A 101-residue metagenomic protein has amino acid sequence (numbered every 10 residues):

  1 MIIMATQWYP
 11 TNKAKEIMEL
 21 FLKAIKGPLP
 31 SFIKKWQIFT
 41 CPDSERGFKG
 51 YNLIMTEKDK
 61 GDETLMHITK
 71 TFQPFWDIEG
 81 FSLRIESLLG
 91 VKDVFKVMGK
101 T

Functional and structural regions predicted by a protein language model:
M1-M66, L88-T101: Short S/T/G/P-rich N-terminal loop/turn motif that feeds into the first structured element of a domain
T69-F72: Conserved RNA-binding domains used in RNP assembly and mRNA/RNA metabolism
P74-L89: Conserved short beta-strand edge segments in small beta-sheet-based binding/regulatory domains
